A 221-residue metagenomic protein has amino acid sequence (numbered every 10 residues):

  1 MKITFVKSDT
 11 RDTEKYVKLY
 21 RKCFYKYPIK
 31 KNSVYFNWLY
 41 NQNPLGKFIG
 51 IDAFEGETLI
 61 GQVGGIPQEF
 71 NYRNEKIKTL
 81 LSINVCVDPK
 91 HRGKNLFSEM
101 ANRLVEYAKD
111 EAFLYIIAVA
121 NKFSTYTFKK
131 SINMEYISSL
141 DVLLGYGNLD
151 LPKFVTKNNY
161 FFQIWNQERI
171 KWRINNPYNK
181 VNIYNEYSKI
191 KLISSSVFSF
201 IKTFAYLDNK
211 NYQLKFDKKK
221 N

Functional and structural regions predicted by a protein language model:
K2-Y16, K153: A short beta-loop-alpha structural element at the N-terminal edge of CoA-dependent acyl/N-acetyltransferase catalytic
Y16, R21, K26-F48, F54 (+2 more regions): Amide-forming acyltransferase catalytic core, primarily the GNAT-like/NAT-type and related acyltransferase folds
G50-D52, T58-Q68, T79-L81, C86 (+1 more regions): Conserved beta-strand in the GNAT
V63, V119-N121: Glycine-rich, histidine-containing beta strand-loop boundary motifs that form or position
N71-R73: Flexible helix-coil transition and linker loops at the boundaries of alpha-helical arrays
K76-P89, S199-Q213: Conserved acetyl-CoA binding element of GNAT-fold acetyltransferases
S82, Y115-V119: Conserved hydrophobic beta-strand within the GNAT/NAT acetyltransferase core sheet that lines the active-site cleft
N84-V87, R92-A108, K210-K220: Conserved acetyl-CoA-binding loop-helix of GNAT-fold acetyltransferases
